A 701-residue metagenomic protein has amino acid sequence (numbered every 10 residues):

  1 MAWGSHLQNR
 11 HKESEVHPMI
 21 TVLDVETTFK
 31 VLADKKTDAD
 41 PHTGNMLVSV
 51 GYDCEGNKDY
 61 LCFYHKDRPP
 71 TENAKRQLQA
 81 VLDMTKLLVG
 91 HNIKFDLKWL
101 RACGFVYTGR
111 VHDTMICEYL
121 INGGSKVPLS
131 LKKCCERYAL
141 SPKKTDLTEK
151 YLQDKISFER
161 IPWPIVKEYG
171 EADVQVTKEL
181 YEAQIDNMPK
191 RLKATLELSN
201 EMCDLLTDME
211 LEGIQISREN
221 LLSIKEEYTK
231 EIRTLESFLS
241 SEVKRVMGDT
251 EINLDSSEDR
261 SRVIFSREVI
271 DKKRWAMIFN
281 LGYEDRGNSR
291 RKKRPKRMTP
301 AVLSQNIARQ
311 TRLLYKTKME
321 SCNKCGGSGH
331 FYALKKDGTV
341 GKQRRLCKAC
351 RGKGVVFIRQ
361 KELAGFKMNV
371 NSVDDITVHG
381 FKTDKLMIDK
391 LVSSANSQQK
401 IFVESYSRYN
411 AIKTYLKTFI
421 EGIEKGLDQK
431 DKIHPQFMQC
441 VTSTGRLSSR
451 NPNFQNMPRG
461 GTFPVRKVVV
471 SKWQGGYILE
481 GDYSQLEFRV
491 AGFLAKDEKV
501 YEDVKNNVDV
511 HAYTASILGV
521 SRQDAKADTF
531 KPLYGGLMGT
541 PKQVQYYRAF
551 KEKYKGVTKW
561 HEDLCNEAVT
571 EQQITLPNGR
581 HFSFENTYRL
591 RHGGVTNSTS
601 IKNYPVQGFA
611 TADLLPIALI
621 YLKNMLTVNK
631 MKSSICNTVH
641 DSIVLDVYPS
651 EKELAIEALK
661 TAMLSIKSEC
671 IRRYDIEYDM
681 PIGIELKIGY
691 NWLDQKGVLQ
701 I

Functional and structural regions predicted by a protein language model:
H6, H11-G56, R137, Y151-G460 (+4 more regions): Conserved "right-hand" nucleotidyltransferase catalytic core of DNA-directed polymerases
L23, G90-H91, V111-I116, S471-E487 (+2 more regions): Conserved catalytic palm subdomain of right-hand nucleotidyl-transferase polymerases, strongest for RNA-directed enzymes
G44-D186, A515-L518: Active-site-proximal helix-loop-helix substrate-binding element of RNase H-like nuclease domains
G51-D53, Y138, Q436-V520: Function-dense linear segments that define catalytic or interfacial modules in macromolecule-processing proteins
K94-F105, C117-N122, S261-V269, S484-K499: Short active-site loop/helix that positions an aromatic residue
L120-G124, K178, D208-I232, L537-P541 (+1 more regions): Catalytic palm subdomain of template-directed nucleic-acid polymerases, centered on the conserved carboxylate motif
L211, T317-C347, R351-V355, H434-P435 (+5 more regions): Conserved catalytic core of nucleic-acid polymerases
S223-E258, F550-K559, S650-I701: Polymerase palm active-site segment centered on the conserved acidic dipeptide of motif C
